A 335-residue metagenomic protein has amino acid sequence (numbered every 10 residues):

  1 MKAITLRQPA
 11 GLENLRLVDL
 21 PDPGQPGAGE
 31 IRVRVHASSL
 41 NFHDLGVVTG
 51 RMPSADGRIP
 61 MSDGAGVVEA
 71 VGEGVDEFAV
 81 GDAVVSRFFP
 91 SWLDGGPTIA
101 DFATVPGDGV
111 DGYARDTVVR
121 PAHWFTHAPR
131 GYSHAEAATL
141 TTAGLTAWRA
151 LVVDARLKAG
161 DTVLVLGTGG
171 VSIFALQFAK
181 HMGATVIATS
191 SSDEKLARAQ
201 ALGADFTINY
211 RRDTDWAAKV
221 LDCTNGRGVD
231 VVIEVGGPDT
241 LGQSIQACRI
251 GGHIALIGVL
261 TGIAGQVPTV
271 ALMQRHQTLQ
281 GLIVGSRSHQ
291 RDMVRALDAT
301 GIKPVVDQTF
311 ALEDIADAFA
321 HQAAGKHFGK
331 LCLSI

Functional and structural regions predicted by a protein language model:
M1, R7, G242, R287-I335: C-terminal hydrophobic helical "lid"/dimerization subdomain of Rossmann-like NAD(P)H-dependent oxidoreductases
M1-A65, R120, A320-A323, S334: Short N-terminal strand-loop motif that marks the start of NAD(P)H/FAD-dependent oxidoreductase cofactor-binding domains
P23-S38, V48-L93, G109-G112, P129-Y132: Glycine-rich beta-strand-centered segment in the early N-terminal region that forms part of a ligand/cofactor-binding
F89-L166: NAD(P)H dinucleotide-binding glycine-rich loop of Rossmann-like/cofactor-binding domains, especially the beta1-alpha1
F102-A103, V235-V305, I335: Glycine-rich phosphate-binding loop and adjacent beta-alpha segment of Rossmann(oid) nucleotide-cofactor-binding
T162-T168, K180-Q243: Adenosine-nucleotide cofactor-binding segment
S172-I173: N-terminal Rossmann-fold NAD(P) dinucleotide-binding loop
